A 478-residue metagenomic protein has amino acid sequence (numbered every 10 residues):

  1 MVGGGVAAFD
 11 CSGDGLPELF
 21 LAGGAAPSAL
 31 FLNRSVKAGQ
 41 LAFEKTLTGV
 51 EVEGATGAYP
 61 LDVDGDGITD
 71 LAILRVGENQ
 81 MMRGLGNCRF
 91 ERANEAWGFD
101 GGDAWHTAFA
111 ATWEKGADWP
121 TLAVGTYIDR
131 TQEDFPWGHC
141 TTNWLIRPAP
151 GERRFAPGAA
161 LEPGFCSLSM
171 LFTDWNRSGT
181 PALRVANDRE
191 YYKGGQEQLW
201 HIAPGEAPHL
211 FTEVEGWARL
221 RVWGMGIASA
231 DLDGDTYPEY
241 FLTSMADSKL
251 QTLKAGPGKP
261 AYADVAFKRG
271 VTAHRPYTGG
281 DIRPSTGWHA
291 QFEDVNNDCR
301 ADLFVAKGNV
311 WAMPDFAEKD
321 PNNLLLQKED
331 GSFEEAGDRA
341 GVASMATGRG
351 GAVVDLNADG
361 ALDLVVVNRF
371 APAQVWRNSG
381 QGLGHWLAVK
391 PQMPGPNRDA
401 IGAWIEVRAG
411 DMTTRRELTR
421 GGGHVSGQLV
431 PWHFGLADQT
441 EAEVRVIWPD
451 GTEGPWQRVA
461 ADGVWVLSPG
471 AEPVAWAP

Functional and structural regions predicted by a protein language model:
M1, L32-G54, R83-A104, T121-A123 (+8 more regions): Blade-edge motifs of beta-propeller repeat domains
M1-A7, P17, L21-A25: Aromatic- and Gly/Pro-rich amphipathic surface segment
G3-G13, L32-N33, A55-G65, T69 (+8 more regions): Beta-propeller blade termini
L16-G23, I68-R75, P120-Y127, M170 (+5 more regions): Hydrophobic beta-strand segments that make up the repeating blades of beta-propeller and related beta-repeat
P27, E78, H139-T142, G194-Q196 (+3 more regions): A detector of repeated loop/turn-to-beta-strand junctions in beta-rich toroidal repeat architectures
A117-L122, T126, E152-R153, E206 (+3 more regions): Gly/Ser/Thr/Pro-enriched helix-cap/hinge segments flanking short amphipathic alpha-helices
V124-T141, A186-G194, V305-K319: Short, conserved, GDST-rich strand-edge loop motifs in beta-rich repeat architectures
P238, L242, K249, G287-A312 (+2 more regions): Loop/turn-rich, solvent-exposed surfaces of beta-rich toroidal or solenoidal domains
